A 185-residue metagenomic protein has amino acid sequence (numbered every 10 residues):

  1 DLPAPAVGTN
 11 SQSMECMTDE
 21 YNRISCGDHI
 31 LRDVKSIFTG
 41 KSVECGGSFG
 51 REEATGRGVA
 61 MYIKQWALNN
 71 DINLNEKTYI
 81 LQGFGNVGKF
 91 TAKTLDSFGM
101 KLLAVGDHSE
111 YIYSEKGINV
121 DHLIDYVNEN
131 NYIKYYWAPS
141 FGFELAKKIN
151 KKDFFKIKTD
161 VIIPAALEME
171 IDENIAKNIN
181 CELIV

Functional and structural regions predicted by a protein language model:
D1-L74: Glycine/serine-rich phosphate-binding loop and adjoining beta1-alpha1 elements at the start of nucleotide-handling
T9-S13, V87-K89, E110-S114, M169-D172: Flexible loop/turn segments at secondary-structure boundaries
T39, G106, K177-N180: Short acidic (Asp/Glu) and glycine-rich catalytic loops that position anionic groups and cofactors
K41-D153: Glycine-rich phosphate/diphosphate-binding loop of Rossmann-like nucleotide-binding domains
N75-T78, T159, C181: Phosphate-coordination loops involved in phosphoryl transfer and adenosine-cofactor binding
D153-F155, K177: Structural alpha-helical scaffold elements that stabilize or flank donor/cofactor-binding regions in carbohydrate
V161-V185: ADP-ribose/adenylate-binding Rossmann-like module
